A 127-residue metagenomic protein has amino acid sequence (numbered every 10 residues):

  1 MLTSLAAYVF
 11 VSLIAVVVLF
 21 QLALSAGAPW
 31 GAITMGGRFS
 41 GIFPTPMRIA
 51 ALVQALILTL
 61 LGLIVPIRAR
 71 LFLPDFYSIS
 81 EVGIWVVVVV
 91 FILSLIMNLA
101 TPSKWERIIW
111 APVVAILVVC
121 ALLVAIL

Functional and structural regions predicted by a protein language model:
T3-A7, G27-A51, A69-F72: Interfacial loop at the N-terminal end of multi-pass membrane proteins
T3-L5, G37-R38, P74-V82, W105-V114: Non-cytosolic membrane-interface motifs at loop->transmembrane helix junctions
A6, F10-V17, M47-I57, G83-V90 (+2 more regions): Hydrophobic alpha-helical transmembrane segments of polytopic
S12-A32: N-terminal signal-anchor/start-transfer transmembrane helix
A32-T34, I49, A55-L63, L123-I126: Polytopic alpha-helical membrane-helix bundles and their juxtamembrane interface segments in multi-pass membrane
L60-M97: Mid-chain, well-packed structural core segment of small domains
I67-L71, A121-L127: Juxtamembrane boundary at the C-terminal end of a transmembrane helix
L95-I109, A125-L127: Membrane-helix boundary connector in multi-pass membrane proteins
